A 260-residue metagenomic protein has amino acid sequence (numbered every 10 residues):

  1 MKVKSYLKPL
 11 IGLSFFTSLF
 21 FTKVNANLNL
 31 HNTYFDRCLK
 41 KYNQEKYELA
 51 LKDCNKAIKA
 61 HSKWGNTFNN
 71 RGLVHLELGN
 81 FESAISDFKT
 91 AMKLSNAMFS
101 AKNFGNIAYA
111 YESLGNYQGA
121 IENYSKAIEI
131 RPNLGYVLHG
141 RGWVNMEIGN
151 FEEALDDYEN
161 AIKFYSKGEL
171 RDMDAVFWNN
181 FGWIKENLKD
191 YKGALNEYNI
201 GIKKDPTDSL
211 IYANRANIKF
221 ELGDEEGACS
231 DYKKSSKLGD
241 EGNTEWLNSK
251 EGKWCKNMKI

Functional and structural regions predicted by a protein language model:
K2-I260: Alpha-helical tetratricopeptide repeat
